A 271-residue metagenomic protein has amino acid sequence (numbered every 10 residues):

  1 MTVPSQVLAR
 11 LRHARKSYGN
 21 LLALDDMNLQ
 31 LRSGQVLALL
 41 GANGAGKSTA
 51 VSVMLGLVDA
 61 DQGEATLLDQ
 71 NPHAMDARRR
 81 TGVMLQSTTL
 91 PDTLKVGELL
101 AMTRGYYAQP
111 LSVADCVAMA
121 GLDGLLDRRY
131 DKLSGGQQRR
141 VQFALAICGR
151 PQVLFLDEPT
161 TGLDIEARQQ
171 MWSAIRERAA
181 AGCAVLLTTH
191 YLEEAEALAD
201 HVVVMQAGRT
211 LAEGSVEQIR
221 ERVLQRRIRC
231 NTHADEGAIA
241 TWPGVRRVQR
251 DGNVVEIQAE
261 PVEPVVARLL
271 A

Functional and structural regions predicted by a protein language model:
L55, G63-H73, A77: Conserved ABC transporter NBD signature motif
A101, G105, L111-L126: Conserved ABC ATPase "signature" region
L154-E158: Catalytic Walker B motif of ABC-type/P-loop ATPase nucleotide-binding domains
E213-G214: ABC ATPase "signature
Q225-A271: Short, charged/small-residue-rich alpha-helical element at the C-terminal edge of ABC transporter nucleotide-binding
